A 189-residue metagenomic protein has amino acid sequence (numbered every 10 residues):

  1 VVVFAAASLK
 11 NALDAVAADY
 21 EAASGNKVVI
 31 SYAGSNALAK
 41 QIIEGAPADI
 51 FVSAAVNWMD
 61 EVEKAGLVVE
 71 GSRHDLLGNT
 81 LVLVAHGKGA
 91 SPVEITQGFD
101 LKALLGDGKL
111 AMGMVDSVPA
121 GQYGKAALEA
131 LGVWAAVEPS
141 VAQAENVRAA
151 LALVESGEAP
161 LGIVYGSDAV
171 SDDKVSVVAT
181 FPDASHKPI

Functional and structural regions predicted by a protein language model:
V1-A46, S53-V56, D60-V69, H74-N79 (+1 more regions): Exported/periplasmic ABC-transporter solute-binding proteins
